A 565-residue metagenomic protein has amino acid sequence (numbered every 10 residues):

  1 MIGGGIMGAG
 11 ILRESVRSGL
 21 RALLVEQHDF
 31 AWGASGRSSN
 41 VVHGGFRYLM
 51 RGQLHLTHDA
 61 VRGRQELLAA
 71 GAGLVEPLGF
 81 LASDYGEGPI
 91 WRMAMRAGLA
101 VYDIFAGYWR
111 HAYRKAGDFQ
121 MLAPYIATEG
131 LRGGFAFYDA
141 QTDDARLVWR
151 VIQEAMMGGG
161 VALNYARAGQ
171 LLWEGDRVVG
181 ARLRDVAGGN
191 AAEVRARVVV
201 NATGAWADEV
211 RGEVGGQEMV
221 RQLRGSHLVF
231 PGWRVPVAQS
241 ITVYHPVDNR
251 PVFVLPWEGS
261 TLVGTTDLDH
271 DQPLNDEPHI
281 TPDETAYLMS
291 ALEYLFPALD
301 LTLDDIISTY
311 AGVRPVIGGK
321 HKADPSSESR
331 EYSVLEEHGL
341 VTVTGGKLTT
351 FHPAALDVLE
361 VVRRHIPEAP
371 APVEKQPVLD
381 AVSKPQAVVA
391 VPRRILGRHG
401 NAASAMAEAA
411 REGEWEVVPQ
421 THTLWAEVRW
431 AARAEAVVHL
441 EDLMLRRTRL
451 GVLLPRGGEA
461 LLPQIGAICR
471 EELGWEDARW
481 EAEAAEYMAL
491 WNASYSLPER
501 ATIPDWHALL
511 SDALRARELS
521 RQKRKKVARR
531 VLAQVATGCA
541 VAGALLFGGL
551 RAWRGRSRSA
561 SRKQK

Functional and structural regions predicted by a protein language model:
M1-L24: N-terminal Rossmann-like FAD-binding beta1-loop-alpha1 element of flavoenzymes
V16-S38: Glycine-rich FAD pyrophosphate-binding loop
H28, L74, E87-G98, Y113-R114 (+11 more regions): C-terminal accessory subdomains/tails of enzymes that are appended
N40-L122: Dinucleotide-binding Rossmann-like beta1-alpha1 core, especially the glycine-rich loop that anchors the ADP
N164-V179: A conserved short coil-to-beta-strand element within the FAD-binding core of flavoproteins
A187-V198, A202: Core beta-strand elements of the Rossmann-like FAD/NAD(P) dinucleotide-binding domain in flavoenzyme oxidoreductases
E209-L228: Glycine-rich beta-alpha-beta "Rossmann" dinucleotide-binding loop(s) and their flanking helix/strand
S557-K565: Intrinsically disordered, highly charged
